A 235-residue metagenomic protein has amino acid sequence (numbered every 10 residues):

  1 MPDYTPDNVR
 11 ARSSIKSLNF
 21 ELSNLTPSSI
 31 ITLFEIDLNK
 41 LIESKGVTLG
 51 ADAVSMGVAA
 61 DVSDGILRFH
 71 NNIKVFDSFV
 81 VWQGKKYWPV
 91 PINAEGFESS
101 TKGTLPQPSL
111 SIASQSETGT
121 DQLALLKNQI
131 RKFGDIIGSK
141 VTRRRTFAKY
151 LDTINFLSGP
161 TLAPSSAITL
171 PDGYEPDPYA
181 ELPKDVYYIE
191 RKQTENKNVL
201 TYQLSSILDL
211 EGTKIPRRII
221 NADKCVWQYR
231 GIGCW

Functional and structural regions predicted by a protein language model:
M1-P89: Polar/acidic, low-complexity leader/linker segments enriched in S/T/G and N/D
Q83, Y174-Y188: Short coil-to-beta-strand transition motifs
N93, V141-T146, S165-Y174, D185-V186 (+1 more regions): Core of folded catalytic or high-affinity ligand/protein-binding domains in predominantly eukaryotic proteins
G96-T153: Extracellular/virion structural assembly segments
A148-T169: Short, Lys/Arg- and Gly-enriched loop/turn segments at beta-strand edges
K192-T194: Residue-level recognition of beta-strand microenvironments
N196-N221: Short solvent-exposed strand/turn elements
T213-W235: Protruding loop/beta-arch "assembly-hinge" segments enriched in small, turn-prone residues
